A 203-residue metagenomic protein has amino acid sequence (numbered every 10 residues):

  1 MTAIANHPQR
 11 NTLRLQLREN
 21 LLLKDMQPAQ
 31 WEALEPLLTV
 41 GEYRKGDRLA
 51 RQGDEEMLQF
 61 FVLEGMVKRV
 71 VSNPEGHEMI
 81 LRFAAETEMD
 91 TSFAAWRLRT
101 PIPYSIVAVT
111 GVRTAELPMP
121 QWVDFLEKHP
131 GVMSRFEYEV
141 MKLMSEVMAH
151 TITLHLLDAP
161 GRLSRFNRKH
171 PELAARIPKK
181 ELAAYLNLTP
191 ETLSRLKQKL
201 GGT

Functional and structural regions predicted by a protein language model:
M1-T39, A95: Cyclic nucleotide-binding regulatory module and flanking cytosolic helices
L15-L17, L143-T153: Short, Lys/Arg-enriched N-terminal segment that forms or immediately precedes the first helix of a structured domain
G46, M57-V70, E86-T87: Glycine- and acidic-residue-biased ligand/ion/polar-headgroup-sensing regions
L49-D54: Short phosphate-coordinating micro-motif centered on Lys-Gly-acidic
E64, E86, G111, M119 (+3 more regions): ATP/adenylate-binding site constellation spanning eukaryotic-like Ser/Thr protein kinases, ABC-transporter
N73-I80: Hydrophobic/aromatic-rich structural module bridging two neighboring secondary-structure elements via a short loop
I80-Y138: Cyclic-nucleotide recognition modules
L157-T203: Phosphate-/nucleic-acid-contacting segments
